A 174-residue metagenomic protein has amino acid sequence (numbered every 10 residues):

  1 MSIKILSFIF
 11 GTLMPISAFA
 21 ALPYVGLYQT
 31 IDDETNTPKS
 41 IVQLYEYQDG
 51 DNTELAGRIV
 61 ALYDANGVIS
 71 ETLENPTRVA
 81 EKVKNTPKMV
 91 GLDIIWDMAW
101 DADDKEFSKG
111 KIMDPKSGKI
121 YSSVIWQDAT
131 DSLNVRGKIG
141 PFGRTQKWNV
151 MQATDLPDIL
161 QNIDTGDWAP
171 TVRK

Functional and structural regions predicted by a protein language model:
S2-S7, A20-P23, L27, D33-N36 (+4 more regions): Amphipathic/hydrophobic helical signal segments and adjacent flexible N-terminal regions that mediate secretion
P15-A18: N-terminal signal peptide c-region/cleavage motif recognized by signal peptidases
T30, G57-I59, S108-G110, L133-R136 (+2 more regions): Short hydrophobic/aromatic-rich beta-strand segments that constitute the beta-sheet cores of beta-sandwich/beta-barrel
T30-D32, T37-S123: Central antiparallel beta-sheet cores of small beta-barrel/beta-sandwich binding domains
K105-I139, G143-K147: Surface-exposed interaction patches
